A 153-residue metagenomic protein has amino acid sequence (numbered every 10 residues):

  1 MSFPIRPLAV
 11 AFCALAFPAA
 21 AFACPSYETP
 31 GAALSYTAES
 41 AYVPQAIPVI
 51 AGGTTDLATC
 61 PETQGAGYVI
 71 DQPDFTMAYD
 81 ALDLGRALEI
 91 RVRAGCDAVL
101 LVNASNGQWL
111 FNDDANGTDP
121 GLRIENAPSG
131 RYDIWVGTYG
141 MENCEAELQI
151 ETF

Functional and structural regions predicted by a protein language model:
M1-V10: Bacterial N-terminal signal peptides that target proteins for export
A16-P18: N-terminal signal peptide c-region/cleavage motif recognized by signal peptidases
C24-L57, D71-A78, S129-F153: C-terminal edge strands of extracellular/lumenal beta-sandwich accessory domains
L57-A87: Non-catalytic, beta-strand-enriched accessory regions in extracellular/secretory proteins and membrane protein
T76-A94, L100-L101, Y132-V136: Hydrophobic beta-strand segments within beta-rich accessory/binding domains
L82, G95, S105-G107, Y139 (+1 more regions): Solvent-exposed coil/turn segments that connect beta secondary-structure elements in extracytoplasmic/periplasmic
L101-Q149: Noncatalytic accessory or regulatory domains flanking protease catalytic cores in secreted, cell-surface, and selected
